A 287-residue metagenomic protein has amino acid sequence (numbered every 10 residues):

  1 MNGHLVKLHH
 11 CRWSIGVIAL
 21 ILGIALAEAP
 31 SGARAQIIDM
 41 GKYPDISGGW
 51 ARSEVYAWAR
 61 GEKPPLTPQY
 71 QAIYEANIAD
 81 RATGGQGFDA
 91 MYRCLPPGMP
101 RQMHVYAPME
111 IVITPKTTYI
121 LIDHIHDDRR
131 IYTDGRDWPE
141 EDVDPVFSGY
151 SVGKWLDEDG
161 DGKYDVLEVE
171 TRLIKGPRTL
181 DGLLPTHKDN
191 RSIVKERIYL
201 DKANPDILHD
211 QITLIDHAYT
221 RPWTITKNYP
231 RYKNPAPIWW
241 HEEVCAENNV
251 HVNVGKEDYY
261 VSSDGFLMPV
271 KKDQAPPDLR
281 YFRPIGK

Functional and structural regions predicted by a protein language model:
N2-L5, C11-G16, G23-K287: Hydrophobic small-molecule pocket/channel-lining residues, especially in calycin-type beta-barrels
